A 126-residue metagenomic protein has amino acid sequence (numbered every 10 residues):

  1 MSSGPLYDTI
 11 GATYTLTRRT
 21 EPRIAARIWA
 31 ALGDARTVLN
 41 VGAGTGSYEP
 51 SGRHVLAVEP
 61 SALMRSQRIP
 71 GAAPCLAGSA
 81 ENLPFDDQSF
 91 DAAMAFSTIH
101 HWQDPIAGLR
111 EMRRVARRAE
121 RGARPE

Functional and structural regions predicted by a protein language model:
M1-R36, S47, L63-Q67: Conserved class I S-adenosyl-L-methionine
A35, F90-D91, R117: Local beta-strand N-terminus motif with an aromatic residue
T37-N82: Class I SAM-dependent methyltransferase SAM/SAH-binding core
F85-D87: Short amphipathic alpha-helix with an adjacent loop that forms part of the alpha/beta core around
M94: A conserved beta-strand element that flanks and buttresses the S-adenosyl-L-methionine
S97-T98: Short catalytic micro-motifs in class I SAM-dependent methyltransferases
I106-E120: A short glycine-rich, Lys/Arg-flanked "PGG" loop and its adjoining helix->strand segment in the class I
R124-E126: Acidic carboxylate diad motif detector
